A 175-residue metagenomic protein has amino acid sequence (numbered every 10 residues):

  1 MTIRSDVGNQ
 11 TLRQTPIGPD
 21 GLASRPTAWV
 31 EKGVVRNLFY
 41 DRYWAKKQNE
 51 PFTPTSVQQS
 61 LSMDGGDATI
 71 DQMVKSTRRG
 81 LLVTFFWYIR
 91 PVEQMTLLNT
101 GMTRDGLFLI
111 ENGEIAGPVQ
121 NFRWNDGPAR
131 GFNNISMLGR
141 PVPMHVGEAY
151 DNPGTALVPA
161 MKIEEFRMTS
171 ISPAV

Functional and structural regions predicted by a protein language model:
M1-V175: Dual-mode signal for accessory low-complexity, basic/Gly-rich regions
